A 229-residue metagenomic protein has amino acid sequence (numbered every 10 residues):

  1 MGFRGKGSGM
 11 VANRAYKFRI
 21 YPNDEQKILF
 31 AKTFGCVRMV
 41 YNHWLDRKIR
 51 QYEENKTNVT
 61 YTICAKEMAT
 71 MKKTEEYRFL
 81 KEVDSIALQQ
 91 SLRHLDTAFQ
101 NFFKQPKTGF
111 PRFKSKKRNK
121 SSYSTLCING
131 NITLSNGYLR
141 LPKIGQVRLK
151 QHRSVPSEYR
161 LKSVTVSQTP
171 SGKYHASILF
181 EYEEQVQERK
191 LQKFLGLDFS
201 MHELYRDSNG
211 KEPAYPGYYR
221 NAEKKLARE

Functional and structural regions predicted by a protein language model:
M1-E229: Nucleic-acid substrate recognition interfaces
